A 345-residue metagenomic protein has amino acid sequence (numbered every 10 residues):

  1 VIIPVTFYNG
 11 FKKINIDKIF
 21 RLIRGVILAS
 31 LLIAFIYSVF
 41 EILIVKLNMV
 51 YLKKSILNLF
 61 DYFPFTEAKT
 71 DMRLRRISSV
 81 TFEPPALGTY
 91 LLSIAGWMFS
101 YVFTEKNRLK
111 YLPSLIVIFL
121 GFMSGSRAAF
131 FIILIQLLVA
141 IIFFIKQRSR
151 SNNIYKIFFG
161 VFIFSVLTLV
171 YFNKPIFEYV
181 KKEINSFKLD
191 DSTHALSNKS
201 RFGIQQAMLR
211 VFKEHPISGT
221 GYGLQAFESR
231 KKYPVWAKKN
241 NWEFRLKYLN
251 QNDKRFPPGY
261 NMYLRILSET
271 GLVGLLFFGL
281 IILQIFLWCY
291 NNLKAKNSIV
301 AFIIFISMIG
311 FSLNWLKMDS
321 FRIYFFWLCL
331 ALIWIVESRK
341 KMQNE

Functional and structural regions predicted by a protein language model:
V1-F20, Y179-R201: Alpha-helical transmembrane segments and their immediate interhelical/interface regions in integral membrane proteins
I2-T6, R21-K146, Y171, I309 (+1 more regions): Alpha-helical transmembrane segments of multi-pass inner-membrane proteins
F7-L22, V102-L109, I142-N153, Y290-S298 (+1 more regions): Membrane-interface junctions at the ends of membrane-embedded or membrane-associated helices
I36-K46, F144-T193, R210-E214, Y222: A membrane-periplasm/extracellular boundary helix in multi-pass inner-membrane enzymes that assemble envelope glycans
D71, D191-Q206, R210, E214 (+1 more regions): Long extracytoplasmic/lumenal interhelical loops at the membrane interface of multi-pass membrane proteins
S78-L91, G259-M262, L267-G271, D319-I323: Membrane-interface micro-motifs in multi-pass membrane enzymes
N107-R108, L134-K146, N153, R255-P257 (+1 more regions): Hydrophobic transmembrane alpha-helices and their immediate junctions
I133, L137-L138, F278-I282, I299-E345: Transmembrane alpha-helices of multi-pass inner-membrane enzymes
